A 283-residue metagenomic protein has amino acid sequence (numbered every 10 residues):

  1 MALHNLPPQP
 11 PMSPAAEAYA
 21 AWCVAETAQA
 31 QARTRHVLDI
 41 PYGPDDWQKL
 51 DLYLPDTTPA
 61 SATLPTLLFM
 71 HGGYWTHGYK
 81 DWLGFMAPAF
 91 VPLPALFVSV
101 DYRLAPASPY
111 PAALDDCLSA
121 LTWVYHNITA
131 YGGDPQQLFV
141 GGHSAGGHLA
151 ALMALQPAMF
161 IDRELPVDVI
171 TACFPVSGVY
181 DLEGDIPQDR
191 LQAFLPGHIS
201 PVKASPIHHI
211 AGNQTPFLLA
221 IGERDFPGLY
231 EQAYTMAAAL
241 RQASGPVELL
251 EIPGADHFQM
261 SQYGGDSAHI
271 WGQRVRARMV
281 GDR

Functional and structural regions predicted by a protein language model:
M1-R283: Alpha/beta-hydrolase superfamily serine-hydrolase fold, recognizing
